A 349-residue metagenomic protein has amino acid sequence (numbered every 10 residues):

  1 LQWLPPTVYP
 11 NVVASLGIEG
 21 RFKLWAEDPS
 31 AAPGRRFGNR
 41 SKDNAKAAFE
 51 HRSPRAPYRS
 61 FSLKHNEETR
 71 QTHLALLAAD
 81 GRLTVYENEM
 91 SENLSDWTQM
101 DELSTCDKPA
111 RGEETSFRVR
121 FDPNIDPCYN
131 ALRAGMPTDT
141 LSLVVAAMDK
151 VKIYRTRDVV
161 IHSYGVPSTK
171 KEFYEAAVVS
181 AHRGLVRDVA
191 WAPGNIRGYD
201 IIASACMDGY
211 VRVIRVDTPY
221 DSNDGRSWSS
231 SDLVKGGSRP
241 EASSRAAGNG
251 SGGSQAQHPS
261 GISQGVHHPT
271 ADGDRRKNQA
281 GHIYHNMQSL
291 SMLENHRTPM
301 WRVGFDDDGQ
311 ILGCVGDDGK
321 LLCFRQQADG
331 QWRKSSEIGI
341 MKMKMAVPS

Functional and structural regions predicted by a protein language model:
L1-I18, F22-A26: General structural concept
Q2-P10, S62-Q71, R120-T140, A190-Y199 (+1 more regions): Loop/turn segments within WD40 beta-propeller blades
V13-G17, L74-A78, M136, S142-A147 (+2 more regions): Conserved beta-strand element within WD40/beta-propeller blades
F22-E27, L83-N88, V151-R157, V211-V216 (+1 more regions): WD40-repeat beta-propellers
P29-K64, T84-L141, I153-D188, Y220-T298 (+1 more regions): Inter-blade linker and blade-boundary elements of WD-repeat/beta-propeller domains
T72-N88: A structural/positional concept
H182-R183, G194-R197, A205-M207, H282-N286 (+3 more regions): A structural signal for short secondary-structure junctions
G304-D306, Q310-S349: Blade-level signature of beta-propeller repeat domains, shared across WD40, Kelch, NHL, RCC1 and BNR/Asp-box propellers
